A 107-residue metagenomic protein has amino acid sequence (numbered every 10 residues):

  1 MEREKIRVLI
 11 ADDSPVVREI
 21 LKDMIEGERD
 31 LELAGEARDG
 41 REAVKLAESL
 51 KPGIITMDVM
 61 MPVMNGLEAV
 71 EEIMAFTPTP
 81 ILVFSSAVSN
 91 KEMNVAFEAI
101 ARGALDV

Functional and structural regions predicted by a protein language model:
R3-R7, P15-G35: Two-component/phosphorelay signaling modules centered on CheY-like receiver
D12, D58: Active-site residues of response regulator receiver
D39-E42, N65-E68: Acidic catalytic/metal-coordinating carboxylates
E48-L50, I73-T79, R102: Conserved phosphotransfer cores of two-component systems
L50-T56: Active-site beta3 strand of CheY-like receiver
M61: Receiver (REC) domain active-site loop signature in two-component systems and cognate sites in sensor histidine kinases
L67-E68, A75, V88-V107: Alpha4 helix (beta4-alpha4-beta5 surface) of REC/receiver domains from two-component response regulators
F84-S85: Hydrophobic/aromatic residues positioned on beta-strands within the core alpha/beta folds
